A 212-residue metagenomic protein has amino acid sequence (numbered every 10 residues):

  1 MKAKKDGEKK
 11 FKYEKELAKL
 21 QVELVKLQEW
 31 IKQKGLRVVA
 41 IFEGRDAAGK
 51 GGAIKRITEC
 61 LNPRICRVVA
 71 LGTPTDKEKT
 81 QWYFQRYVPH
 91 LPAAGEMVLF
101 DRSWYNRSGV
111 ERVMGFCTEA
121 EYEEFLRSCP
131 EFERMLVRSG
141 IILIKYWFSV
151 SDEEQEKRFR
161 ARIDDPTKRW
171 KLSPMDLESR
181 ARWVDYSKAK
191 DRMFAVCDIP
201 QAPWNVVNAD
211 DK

Functional and structural regions predicted by a protein language model:
M1-K212: Glycine-rich phosphate-binding loop of ATP-dependent small-molecule kinases
